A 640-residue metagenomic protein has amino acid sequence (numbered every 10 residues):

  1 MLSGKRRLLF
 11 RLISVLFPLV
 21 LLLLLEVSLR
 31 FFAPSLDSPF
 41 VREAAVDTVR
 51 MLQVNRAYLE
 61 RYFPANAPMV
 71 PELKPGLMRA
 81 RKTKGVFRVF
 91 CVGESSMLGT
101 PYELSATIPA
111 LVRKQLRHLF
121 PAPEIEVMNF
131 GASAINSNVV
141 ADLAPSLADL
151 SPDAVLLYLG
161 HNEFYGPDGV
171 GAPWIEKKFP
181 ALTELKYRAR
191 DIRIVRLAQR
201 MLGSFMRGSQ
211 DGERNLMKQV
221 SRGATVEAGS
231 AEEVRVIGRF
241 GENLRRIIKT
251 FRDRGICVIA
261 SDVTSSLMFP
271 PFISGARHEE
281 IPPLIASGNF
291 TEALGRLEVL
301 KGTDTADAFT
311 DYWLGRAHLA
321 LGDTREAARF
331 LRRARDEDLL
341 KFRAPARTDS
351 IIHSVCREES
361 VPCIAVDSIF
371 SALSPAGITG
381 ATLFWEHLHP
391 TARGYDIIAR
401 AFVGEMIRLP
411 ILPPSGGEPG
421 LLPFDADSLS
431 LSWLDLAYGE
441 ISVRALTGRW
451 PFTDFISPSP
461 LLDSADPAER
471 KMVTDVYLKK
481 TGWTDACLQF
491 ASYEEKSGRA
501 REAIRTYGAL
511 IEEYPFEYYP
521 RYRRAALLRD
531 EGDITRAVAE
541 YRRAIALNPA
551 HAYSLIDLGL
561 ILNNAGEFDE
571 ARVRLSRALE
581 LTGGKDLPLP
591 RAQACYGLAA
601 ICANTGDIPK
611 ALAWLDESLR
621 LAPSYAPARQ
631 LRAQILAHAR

Functional and structural regions predicted by a protein language model:
S35-F120, L373: Membrane/wall-proximal cationic-aromatic binding patches
A106, H161-S354, E358, V366-T379 (+2 more regions): Serine-dependent acyl-ester chemistry module
P152, T305-A306, L339, T481 (+5 more regions): Short coil turns that delineate tetratricopeptide repeat
A286, A320, K496, D530 (+4 more regions): Register position in tetratricopeptide repeats
F309, D485, Y519, Y553 (+3 more regions): Start-of-helix register in tetratricopeptide repeats
